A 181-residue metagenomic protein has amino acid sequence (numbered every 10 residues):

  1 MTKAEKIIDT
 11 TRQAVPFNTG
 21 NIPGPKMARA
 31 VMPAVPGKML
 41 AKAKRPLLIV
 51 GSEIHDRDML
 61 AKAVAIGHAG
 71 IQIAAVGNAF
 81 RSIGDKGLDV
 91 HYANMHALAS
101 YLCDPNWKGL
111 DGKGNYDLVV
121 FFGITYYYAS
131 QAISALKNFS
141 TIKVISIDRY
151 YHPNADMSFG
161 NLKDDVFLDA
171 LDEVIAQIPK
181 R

Functional and structural regions predicted by a protein language model:
T2-T19, G123-R181: Glycine-rich, acidic loop regions that bind phosphate or pyrophosphate groups
K3-A75: Cofactor-pocket helix-loop regions in the catalytic cores of large enzyme subunits
M27, V31, A61, G114-N115 (+2 more regions): Conserved active-site and cofactor/substrate-binding residues in soluble primary-metabolism enzymes
K42-A43, N115, S140: Short, well-ordered loop/turn elements at secondary-structure boundaries
P46-L47, V119, V144: Short, well-ordered beta-strand core segments
S52-I54, G77-R81, R149-Y151: Short, ordered loop/turn segments at secondary-structure junctions
D58-H68, A74-L136, D156-G160: Glycine-rich, anion-gripping cofactor-binding loops and their flanking helix/strand elements in enzyme active sites
Q72-V76, V144-I147: Short, hydrophobic beta-strand segments that form beta-sheet elements in well-ordered domains
